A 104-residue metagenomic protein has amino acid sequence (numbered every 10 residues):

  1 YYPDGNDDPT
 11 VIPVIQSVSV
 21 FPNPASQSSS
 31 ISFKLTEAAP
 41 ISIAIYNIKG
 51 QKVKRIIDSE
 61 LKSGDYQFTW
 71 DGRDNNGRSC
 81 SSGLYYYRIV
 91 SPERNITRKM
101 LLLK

Functional and structural regions predicted by a protein language model:
Y1, S59, F68, R98-M100: Generic detection of short hydrophobic beta-strand segments and adjacent strand-loop junctions
P3-D4, R78-K104: C-terminal tail/sorting-segment detector
D7-F21, A25-N47, R55-D58, Q67-W70 (+1 more regions): Glycine-centered coil/turn sites that cap beta-strands in beta-rich domains
A38-P40, S63-D65, S82-L84: Extracellular Ig-like/FN3 beta-sandwich strand-entry sites
V53-K54, C80: Generic structural signal for well-ordered beta-strand positions
F68-C80: Signal that preferentially marks extracellular ectodomain short beta-strand elements of beta-sandwich modules
